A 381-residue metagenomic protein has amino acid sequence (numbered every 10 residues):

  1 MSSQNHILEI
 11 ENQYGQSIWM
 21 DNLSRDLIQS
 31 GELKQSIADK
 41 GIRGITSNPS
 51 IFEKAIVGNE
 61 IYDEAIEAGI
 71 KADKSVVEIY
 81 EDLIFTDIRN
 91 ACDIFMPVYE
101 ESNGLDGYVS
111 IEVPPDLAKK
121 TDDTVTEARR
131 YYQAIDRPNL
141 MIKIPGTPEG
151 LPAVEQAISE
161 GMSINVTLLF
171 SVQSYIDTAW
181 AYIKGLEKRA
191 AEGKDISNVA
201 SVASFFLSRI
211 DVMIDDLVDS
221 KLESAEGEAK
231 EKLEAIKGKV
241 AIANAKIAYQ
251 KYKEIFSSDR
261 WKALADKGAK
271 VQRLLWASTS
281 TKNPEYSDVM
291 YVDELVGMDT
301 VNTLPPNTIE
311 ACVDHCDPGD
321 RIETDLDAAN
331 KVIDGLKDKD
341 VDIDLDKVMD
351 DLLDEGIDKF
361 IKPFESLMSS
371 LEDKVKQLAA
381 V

Functional and structural regions predicted by a protein language model:
M1-L33: N- or domain-start disorder-to-order transition segments that initiate the globular core
G15-W19, R43-T46, D106-S110, N139-K143 (+3 more regions): Structural preference for beta-strand elements that scaffold enzyme active sites
L23-R25, S50, P114-A118, P145-E149 (+3 more regions): Active-site beta-loop-alpha junctions enriched in small/polar residues
L27, K120-T126, I144-I158, S171-Y182: Active-site-adjacent beta->alpha loops and helix N-cap segments on the catalytic face of soluble alpha/beta enzymes
N48, I111, I142, A157 (+2 more regions): Conserved, mostly hydrophobic/aromatic
I51-A153: Active-site beta->alpha loop and helix N-cap motifs at the rims of alpha/beta catalytic domains
S163-N307: Catalytic alpha/beta core domains of metabolic enzymes, predominantly
G268-A379: Flexible, acidic glycine-rich loops studded with aromatic residues
